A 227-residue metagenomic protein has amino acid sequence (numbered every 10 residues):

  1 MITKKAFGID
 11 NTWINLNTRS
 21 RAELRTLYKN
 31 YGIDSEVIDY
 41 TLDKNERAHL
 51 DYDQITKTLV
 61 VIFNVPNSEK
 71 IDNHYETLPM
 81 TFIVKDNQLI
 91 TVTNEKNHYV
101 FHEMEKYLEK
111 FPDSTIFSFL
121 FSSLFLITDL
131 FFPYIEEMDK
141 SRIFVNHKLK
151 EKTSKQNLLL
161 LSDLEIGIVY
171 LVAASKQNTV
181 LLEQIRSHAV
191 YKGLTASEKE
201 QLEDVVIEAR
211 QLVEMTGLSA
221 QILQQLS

Functional and structural regions predicted by a protein language model:
M1-P112, Q177, L181-L194: Helix-boundary and N-terminal cytosolic regulatory elements
W13-N15, K110, P133-E136, V172: A short, ordered amphipathic alpha-helix with a cationic face
Q88-L89, L126-P133, I166-V169, E208-A209: A ubiquitous short alpha-helical element
L108-F117, V145-K152: Short, charge-rich amphipathic alpha-helices with coiled-coil/heptad character
F111-I127, F131, E198-Q201, V205: Long, non-coiled-coil amphipathic alpha-helical linker/lever segments that couple catalytic cores to other domains
T115-S118, P133, E137-K140, L218: Generic alpha-helical secondary structure signal
S123, T128-L149: Juxtamembrane/interface alpha-helical elements of multi-pass membrane proteins
F144-N146, T153-S227: Membrane-associated alpha-helical segments
